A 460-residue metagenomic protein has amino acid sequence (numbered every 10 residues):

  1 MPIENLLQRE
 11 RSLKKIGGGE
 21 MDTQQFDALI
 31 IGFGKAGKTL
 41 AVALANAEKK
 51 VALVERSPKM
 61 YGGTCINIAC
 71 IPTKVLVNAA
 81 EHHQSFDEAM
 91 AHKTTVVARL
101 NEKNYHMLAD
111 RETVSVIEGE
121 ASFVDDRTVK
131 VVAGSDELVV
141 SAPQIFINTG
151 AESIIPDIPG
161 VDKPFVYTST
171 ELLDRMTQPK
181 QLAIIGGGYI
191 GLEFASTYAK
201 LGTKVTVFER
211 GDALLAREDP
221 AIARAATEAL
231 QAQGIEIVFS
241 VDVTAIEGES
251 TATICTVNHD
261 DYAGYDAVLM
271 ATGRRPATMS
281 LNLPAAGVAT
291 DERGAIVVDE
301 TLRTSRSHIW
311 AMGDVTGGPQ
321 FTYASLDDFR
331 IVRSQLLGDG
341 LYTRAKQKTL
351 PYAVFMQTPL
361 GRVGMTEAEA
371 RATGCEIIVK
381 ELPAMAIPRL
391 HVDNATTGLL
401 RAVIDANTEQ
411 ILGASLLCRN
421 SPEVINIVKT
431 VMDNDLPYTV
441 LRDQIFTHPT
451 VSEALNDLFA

Functional and structural regions predicted by a protein language model:
P2-K15, T23-Q24, T64-A142, E218-T244 (+2 more regions): N-terminal Rossmann-like dinucleotide/flavin-binding domain of flavoprotein oxidoreductases that bind FAD/FMN
E10, C70, T149-K204, F208 (+3 more regions): Glycine-rich dinucleotide-binding loop and its adjacent helix/turn
G17, S115-E118, S122-A133, V140 (+2 more regions): A Rossmann-like FAD-binding core segment of flavoenzymes
D22-G34, Q178-G188: Beta1/beta-strand and adjacent pyrophosphate-binding region of the FAD-binding site in flavoprotein oxidoreductases
F26-A28, F33-L100, T197-R217, K348 (+1 more regions): Beta1-alpha1 glycine-rich phosphate/pyrophosphate-binding loop at the start of Rossmann-like nucleotide-binding domains
I31-K59, T64, I71, F355-A460: Flexible, glycine-rich terminal cap/loop adjacent to redox cofactors in electron-transfer oxidoreductases
G62, T95-E102, L173-D174, P179-A183 (+3 more regions): Rossmann-like dinucleotide-binding cores of NAD(P)H-dependent redox enzymes
K163-Q178, A263-D339: FAD-site-proximal beta/loop scaffold in flavoenzymes
